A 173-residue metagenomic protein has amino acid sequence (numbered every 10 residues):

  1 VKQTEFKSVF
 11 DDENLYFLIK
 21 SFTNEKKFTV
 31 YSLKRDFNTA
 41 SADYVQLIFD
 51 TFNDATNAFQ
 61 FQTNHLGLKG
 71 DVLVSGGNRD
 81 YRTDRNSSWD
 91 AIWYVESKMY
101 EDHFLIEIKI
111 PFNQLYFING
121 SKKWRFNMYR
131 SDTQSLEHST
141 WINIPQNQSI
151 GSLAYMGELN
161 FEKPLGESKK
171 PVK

Functional and structural regions predicted by a protein language model:
V1-K173: Structural preference for beta-rich elements and adjacent junctions enriched in aromatics
